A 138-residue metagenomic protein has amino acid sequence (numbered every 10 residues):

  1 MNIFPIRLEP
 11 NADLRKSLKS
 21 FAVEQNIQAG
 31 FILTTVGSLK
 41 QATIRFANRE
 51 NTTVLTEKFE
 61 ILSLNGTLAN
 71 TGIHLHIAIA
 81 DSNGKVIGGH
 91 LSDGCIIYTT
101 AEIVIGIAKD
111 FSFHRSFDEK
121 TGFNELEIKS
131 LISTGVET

Functional and structural regions predicted by a protein language model:
M1-H74, I79-T138: N-terminal intrinsically disordered, cationic/polar leader segments that include organellar targeting peptides
